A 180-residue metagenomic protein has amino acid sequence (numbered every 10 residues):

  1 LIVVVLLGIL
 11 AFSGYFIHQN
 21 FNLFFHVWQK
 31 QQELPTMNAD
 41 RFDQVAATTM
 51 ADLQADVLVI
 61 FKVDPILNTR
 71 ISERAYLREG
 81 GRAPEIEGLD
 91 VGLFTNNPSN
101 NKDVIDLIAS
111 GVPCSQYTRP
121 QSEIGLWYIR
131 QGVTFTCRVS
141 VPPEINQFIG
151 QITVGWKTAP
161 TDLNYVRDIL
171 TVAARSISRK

Functional and structural regions predicted by a protein language model:
L1-P84, R179-K180: Intrinsically disordered, low-complexity terminal regulatory regions
N22-E33, D43, G150-K180: Juxtadomain coupling helices with adjacent low-complexity linkers
M37, D90, N97-P98, A159-L163: Alpha-helix capping and helix-coil boundary motifs
A46-A47, V104, L170: Short amphipathic alpha-helical segments and helix-helix/interface helices
A55-V57, T136, Q151: Extracellular structured ligand-interaction cores
Y76-Q131: Regulatory sensory and allosteric helical modules in signal-transduction proteins and certain transcription factors
T134-P142: A short, aliphatic-rich beta-strand micro-motif
I145-Q147: Glycine-biased flexible loop/turn sites that connect beta-strands or occur in inter-domain linkers
